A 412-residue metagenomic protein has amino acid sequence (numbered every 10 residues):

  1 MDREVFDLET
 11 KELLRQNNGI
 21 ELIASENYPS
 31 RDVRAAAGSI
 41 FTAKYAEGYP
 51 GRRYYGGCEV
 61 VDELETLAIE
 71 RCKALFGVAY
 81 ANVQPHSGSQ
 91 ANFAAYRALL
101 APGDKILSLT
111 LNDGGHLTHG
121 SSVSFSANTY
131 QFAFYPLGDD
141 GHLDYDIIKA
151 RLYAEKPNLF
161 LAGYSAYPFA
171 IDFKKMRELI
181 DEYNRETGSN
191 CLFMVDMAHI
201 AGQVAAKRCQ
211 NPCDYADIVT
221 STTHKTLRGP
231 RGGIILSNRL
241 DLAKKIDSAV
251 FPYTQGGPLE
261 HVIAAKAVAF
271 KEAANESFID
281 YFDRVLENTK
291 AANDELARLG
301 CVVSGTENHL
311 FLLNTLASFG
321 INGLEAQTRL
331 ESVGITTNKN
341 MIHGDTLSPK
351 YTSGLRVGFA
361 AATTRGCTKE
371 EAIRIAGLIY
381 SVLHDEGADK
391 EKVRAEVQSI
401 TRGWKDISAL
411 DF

Functional and structural regions predicted by a protein language model:
M1-E12: Charged, compositionally biased N-terminal leader segments and the immediate start of the first structured element
M1-R3, E287-N288, P349-F412: PLP-dependent enzyme catalytic core of the Aspartate aminotransferase-like
N18-Y28, D32, S39-L67, Y164 (+1 more regions): A glycine-/small-polar-enriched, mobile loop at the entrance of the PLP active site in fold-type I
L22-A24, A249-G257, T364-G366: A short glycine-threonine-serine/GTX helix/turn-capping micro-motif
A46-Q90, T401, K405: Conserved N-terminal alpha-helix of the aminotransferase class I/II PLP-enzyme fold
L67, R71-R298, F359: Conserved PLP-enzyme active-site core in the AAT-like
S221-G232, N322-K339: Phosphate/diphosphate-binding loops
F270, F278, F282-T328, T337-Y351 (+1 more regions): Conserved small-domain helix->loop->beta segment predominantly found in fold-type I
